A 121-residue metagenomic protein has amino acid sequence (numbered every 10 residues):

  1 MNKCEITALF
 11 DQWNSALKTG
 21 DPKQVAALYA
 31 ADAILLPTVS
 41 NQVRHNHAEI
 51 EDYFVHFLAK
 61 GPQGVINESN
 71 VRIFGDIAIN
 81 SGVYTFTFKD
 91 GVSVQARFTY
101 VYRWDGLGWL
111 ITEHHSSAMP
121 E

Functional and structural regions predicted by a protein language model:
M1-Q24, I34-E121: A beta-strand edge to alpha-helix "cap/lid" segment located at domain peripheries
